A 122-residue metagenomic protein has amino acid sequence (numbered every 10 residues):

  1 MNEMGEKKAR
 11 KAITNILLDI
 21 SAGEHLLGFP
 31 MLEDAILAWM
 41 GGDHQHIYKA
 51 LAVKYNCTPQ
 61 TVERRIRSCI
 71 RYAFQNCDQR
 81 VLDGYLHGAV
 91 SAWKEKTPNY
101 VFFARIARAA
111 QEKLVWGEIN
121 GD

Functional and structural regions predicted by a protein language model:
N2-L18, L26-P30, D34-D122: Basic, alpha-helical nucleic-acid-binding regions used in initiation and control of genome expression
